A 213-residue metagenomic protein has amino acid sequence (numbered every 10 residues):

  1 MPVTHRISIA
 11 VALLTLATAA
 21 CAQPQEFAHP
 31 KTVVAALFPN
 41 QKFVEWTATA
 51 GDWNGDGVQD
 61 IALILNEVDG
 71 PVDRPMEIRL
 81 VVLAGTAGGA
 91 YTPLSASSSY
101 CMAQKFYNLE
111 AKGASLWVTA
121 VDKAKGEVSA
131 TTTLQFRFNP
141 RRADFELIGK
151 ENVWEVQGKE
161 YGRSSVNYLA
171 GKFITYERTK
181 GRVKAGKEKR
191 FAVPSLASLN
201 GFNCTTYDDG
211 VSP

Functional and structural regions predicted by a protein language model:
M1-A10: Bacterial N-terminal signal peptides that target proteins for export
A17-A20: N-terminal signal peptide c-region/cleavage motif recognized by signal peptidases
Q23-H29, P71-A96, F136-P140: Beta-propeller blade repeat segments, especially FG-GAP/WD-type strand-to-loop junctions in 6- to 7-bladed propeller
V44-W53, Q104-S115: Beta-propeller blade termini
W53-L65, K112-V121: Acidic/hydrophobic-patterned starts of short beta strands in beta-sheet-rich repeat architectures
E67-P71, K123-G126: Short glycine/acidic-enriched loop and turn motifs that connect beta-strands
M76-I78, Q104, V128-T133: Short, surface-exposed coil-to-beta transition loops
A114-P213: Acidic, small-residue rich beta-repeat scaffolds with periodic aromatic anchors
